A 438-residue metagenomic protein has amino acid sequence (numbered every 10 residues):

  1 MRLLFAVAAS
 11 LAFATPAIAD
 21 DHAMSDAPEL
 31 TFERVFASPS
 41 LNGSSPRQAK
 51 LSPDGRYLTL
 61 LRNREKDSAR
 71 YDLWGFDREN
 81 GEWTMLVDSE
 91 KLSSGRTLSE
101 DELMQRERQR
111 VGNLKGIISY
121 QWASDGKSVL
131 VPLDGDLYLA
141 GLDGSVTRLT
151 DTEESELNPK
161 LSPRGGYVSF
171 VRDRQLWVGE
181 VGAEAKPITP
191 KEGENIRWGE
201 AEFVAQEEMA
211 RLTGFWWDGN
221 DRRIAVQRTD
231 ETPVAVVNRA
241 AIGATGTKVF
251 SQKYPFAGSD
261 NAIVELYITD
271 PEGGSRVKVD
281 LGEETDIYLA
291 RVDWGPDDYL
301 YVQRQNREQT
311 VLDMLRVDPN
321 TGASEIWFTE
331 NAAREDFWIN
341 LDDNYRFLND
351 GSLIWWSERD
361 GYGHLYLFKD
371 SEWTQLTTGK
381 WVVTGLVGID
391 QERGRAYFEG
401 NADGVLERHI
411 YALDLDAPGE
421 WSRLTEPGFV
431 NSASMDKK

Functional and structural regions predicted by a protein language model:
M1-L4: Positively charged n-region of N-terminal signal peptides that target proteins for export
V7-S10, A19-M435: Beta-propeller folds
A14-P16: N-terminal signal peptide c-region/cleavage motif recognized by signal peptidases
